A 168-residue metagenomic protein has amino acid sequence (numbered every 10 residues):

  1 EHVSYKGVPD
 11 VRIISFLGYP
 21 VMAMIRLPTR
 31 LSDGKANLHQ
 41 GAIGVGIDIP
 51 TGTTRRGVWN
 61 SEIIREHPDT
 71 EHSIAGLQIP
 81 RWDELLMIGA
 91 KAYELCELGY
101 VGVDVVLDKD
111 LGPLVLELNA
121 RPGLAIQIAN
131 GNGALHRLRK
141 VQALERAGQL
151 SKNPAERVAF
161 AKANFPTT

Functional and structural regions predicted by a protein language model:
E1-G7, L31-D108: A long amphipathic alpha-helix within ATP-dependent nucleotide-binding catalytic cores
H2-I14, E62, Q142-G148: Short N-terminal secondary-structure initiator segments
D10-R26, G34-N37, V115-L118: Beta-strand scaffold of nucleotide-dependent catalytic cores
V11-F16, K35-N37, I43-I47, G123-N130 (+1 more regions): Short, surface-exposed linear patches
Y19-I25, I43-G46, G52-G57, A134-R137 (+1 more regions): Short C-terminal domain-edge/linker segments immediately following a structured domain
P28-L31, R121-G123: Short, surface-exposed beta-strand-loop junctions and turns on beta-sheet-rich folds
E66-E84, E94, L107-T168: C-terminal active-site "lid" helix and adjoining low-complexity regulatory extension at the edge of ATP-using catalytic
